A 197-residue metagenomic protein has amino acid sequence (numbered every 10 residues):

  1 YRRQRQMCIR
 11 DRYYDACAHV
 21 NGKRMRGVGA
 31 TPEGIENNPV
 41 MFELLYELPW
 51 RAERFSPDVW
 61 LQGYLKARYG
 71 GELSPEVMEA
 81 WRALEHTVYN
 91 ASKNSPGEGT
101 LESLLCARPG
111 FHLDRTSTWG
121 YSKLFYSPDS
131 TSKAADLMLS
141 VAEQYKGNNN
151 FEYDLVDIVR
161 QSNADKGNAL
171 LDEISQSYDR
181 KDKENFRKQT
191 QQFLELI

Functional and structural regions predicted by a protein language model:
Y1-I9: Single conserved hydrophobic/aromatic residue that forms the stacking wall/gate of nucleotide- or nucleobase-binding
Q6, G34-V40: Flexible loop/turn segments at secondary-structure boundaries
R10, F42-P49: Short secondary-structure boundary/capping segments
D11-G22, G34: Glycan-processing catalytic domains of CAZymes
A18-K23, E53, G71-E72: Secondary-structure transition/capping motifs at alpha-helix termini and the adjoining loop/turn into the next element
G27-A30: Structural recognition of the beta-strand scaffold that forms the well-ordered cores of secreted hydrolase catalytic
P32, S56-I197: C-terminal non-catalytic alpha-helical accessory regions
L48-P57: Acidic, Ser/Thr-rich peripheral helices and adjacent loops at domain boundaries
